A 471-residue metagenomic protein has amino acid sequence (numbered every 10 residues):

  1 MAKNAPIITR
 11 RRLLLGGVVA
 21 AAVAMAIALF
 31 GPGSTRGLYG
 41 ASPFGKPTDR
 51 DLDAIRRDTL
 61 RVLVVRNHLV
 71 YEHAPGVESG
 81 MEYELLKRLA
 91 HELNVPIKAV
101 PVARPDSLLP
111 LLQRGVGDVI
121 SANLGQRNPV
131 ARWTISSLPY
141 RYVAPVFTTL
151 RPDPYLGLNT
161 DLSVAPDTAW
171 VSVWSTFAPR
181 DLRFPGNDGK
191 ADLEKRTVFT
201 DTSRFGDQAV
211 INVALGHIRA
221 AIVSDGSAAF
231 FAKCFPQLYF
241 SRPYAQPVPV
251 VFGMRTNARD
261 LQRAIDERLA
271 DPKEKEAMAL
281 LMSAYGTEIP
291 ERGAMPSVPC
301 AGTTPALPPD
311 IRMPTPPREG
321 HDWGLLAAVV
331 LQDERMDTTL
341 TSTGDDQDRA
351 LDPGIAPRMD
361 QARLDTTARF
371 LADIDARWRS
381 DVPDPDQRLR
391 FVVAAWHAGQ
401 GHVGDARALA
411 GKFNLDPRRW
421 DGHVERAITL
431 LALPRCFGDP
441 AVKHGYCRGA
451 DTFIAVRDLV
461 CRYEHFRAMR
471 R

Functional and structural regions predicted by a protein language model:
M1-R104, Q113, W133, Y155-G157 (+4 more regions): N-terminal hydrophobic or amphipathic helices and topogenic motifs
P32, F44-G45, L69, Y83 (+8 more regions): Acidic, polar ligand-binding/catalytic clefts
R61-V70, P75-H91, G125, V146-E194 (+2 more regions): Bilobed "Venus flytrap"/periplasmic-binding protein-like clamshell domains and structurally analogous long
L86, S107-L111, G206-N212, I218 (+3 more regions): Short, hydrophobic alpha-helical packing/hinge segments within bilobed ligand-binding/sensory domains
L89, L112-Q113, A165, N212-A214 (+4 more regions): Hydrophobic residues within well-ordered alpha-helices
L89, L93, I97, G115-V116 (+17 more regions): Sec/Tat-exported extracytoplasmic proteins
K98-P110, L193-I211: Short helix-initiation/N-cap motifs at beta->coil->alpha
W170-V173, P179-P185, G293-R471: Catalytic glycan-binding domains that act on GlcNAc-containing polysaccharides
